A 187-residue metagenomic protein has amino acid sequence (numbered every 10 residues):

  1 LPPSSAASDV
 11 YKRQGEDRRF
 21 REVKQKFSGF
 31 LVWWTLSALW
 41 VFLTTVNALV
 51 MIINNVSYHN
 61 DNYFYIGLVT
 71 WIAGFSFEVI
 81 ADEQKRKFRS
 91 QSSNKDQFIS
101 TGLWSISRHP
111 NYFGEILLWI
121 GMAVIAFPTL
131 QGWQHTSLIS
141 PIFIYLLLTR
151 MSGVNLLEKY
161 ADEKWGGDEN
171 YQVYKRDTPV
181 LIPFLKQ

Functional and structural regions predicted by a protein language model:
L1-Y11: Short, small-residue-biased leader/transition segments that mark boundaries at the very start of proteins
A6-A7, R19, N170: Activation loop
R13-W33, Q97-W104: Juxtamembrane helix-capping/reentrant segments at transmembrane boundaries
W33-L36, T70: Alpha-helical transmembrane segments of multi-pass integral membrane proteins
W40-Q84, S93-Q187: Hydrophobic transmembrane alpha-helices
K87-R89: Membrane-interface helix/loop boundary segments of multi-pass membrane proteins
